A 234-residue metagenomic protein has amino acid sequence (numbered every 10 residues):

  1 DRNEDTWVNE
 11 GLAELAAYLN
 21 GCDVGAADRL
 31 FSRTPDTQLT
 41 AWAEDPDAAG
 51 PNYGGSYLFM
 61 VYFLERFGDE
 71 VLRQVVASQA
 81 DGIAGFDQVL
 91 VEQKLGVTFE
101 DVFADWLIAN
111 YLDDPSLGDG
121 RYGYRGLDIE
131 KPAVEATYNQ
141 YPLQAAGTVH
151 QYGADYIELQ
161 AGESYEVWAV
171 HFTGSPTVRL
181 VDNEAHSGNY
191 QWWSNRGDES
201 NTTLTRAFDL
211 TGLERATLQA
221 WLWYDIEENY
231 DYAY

Functional and structural regions predicted by a protein language model:
R2-R66, E70, V76-S116: Acidic/His/Gly-enriched intrinsically disordered linker/tail segments that often contain short helix/coil "MoRF-like"
L12, A43, R196-G197, F208: Solvent-exposed, flexible loop/coil residues
G50, F208-D209: A general structural signal for short secondary-structure junctions and capping/turn motifs
D81-A207, R215, W221, N229-Y230: Beta/coil-rich, acidic/histidine-enriched accessory regions frequently appended to metallopeptidases
A233-Y234: Short beta-strand elements bearing conserved aromatic residues within extracellular beta-rich modules
